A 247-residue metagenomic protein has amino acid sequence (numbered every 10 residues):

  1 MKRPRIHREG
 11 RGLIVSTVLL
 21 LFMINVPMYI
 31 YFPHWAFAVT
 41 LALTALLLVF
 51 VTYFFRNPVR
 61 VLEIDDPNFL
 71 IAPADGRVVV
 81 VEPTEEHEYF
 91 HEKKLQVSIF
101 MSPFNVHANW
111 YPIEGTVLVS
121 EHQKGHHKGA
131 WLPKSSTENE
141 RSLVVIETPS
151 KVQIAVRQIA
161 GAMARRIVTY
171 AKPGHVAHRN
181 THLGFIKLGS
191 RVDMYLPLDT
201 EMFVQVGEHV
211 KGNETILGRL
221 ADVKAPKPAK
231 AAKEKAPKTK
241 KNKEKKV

Functional and structural regions predicted by a protein language model:
M1-V247: Contiguous, well-folded functional domains in the mature portion of proteins
